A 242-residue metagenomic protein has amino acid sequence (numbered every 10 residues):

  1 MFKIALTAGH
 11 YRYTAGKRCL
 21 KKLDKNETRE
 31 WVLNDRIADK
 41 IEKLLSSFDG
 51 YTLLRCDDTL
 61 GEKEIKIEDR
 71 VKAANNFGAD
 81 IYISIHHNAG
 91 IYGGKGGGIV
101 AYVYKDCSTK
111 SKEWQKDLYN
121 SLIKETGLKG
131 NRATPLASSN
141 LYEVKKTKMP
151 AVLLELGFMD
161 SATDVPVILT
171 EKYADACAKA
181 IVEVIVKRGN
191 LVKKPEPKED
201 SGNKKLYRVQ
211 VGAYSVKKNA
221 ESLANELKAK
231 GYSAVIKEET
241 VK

Functional and structural regions predicted by a protein language model:
M1-T109: Catalytic-core regions of hydrolytic enzymes
F2-A5, Y11-G16, F77, Y82-Y92 (+2 more regions): Active-site-adjacent mobile loop/cap segments within catalytic or ligand-binding domains
D35-A38, E42, E68-V71, I99 (+5 more regions): Extracytoplasmic/secreted envelope proteins and their assembly/folding machinery, especially bacterial periplasmic
D39-G50, N75-A79, Y119-G127, V182 (+2 more regions): Sec-exported extracytoplasmic/periplasmic mature domains
T52, P150, S233-V235: Conserved beta-strand segments of alpha/beta enzyme cores
L53-R55, R132-P135, I236-E238: A structural preference for short, hydrophobic beta-strand core positions in alpha/beta folds
K110-L136: Active-site-adjacent substrate-binding region of metalloamidase/peptidase-like peptide-processing proteins
K194-K242: Solvent-exposed beta-strand motifs enriched in subsets of small alpha/beta binding domains, especially certain
